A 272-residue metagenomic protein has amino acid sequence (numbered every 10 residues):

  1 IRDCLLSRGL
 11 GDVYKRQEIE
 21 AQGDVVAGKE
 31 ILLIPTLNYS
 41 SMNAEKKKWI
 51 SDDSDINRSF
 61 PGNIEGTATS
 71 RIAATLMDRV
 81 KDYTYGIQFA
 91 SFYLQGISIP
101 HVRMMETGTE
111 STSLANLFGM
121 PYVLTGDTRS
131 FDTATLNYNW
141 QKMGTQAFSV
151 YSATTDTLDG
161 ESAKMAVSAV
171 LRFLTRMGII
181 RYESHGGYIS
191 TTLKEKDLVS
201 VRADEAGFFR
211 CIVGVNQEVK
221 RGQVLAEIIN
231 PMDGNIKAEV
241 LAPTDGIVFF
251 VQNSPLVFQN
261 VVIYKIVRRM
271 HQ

Functional and structural regions predicted by a protein language model:
I1-Y14: Single conserved hydrophobic/aromatic residue that forms the stacking wall/gate of nucleotide- or nucleobase-binding
D12-T135, N139-A153, L158: Active-site/substrate-binding loop(s) of hydrolase catalytic cores
S51, T67, R71-A74, E110 (+5 more regions): Conserved active-site and cofactor/substrate-binding residues in soluble primary-metabolism enzymes
D127, T154-M165, S200, D204 (+2 more regions): A short glycine-/small-residue-rich loop at the edge of a beta-strand within enzyme catalytic domains
K164-Y182: His/Asp/Glu-rich mid-to-C-terminal helical/loop segments that flank catalytic regions of hydrolases
I179-E227, P231-Y264: Generic structural motif
R268-Q272: Long, positively charged, glycine-interspersed low-complexity recognition regions
